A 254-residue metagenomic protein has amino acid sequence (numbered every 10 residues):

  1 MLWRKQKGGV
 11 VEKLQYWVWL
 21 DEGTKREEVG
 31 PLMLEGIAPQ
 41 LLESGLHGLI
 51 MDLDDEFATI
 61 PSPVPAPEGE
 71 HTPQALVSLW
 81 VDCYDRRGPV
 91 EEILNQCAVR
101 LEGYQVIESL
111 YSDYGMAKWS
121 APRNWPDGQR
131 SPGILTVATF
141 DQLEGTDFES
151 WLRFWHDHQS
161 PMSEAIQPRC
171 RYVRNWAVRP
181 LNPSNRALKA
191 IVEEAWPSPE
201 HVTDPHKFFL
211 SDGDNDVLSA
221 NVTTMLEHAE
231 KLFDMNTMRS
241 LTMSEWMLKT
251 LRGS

Functional and structural regions predicted by a protein language model:
L2-S254: Macromolecular interaction modules
